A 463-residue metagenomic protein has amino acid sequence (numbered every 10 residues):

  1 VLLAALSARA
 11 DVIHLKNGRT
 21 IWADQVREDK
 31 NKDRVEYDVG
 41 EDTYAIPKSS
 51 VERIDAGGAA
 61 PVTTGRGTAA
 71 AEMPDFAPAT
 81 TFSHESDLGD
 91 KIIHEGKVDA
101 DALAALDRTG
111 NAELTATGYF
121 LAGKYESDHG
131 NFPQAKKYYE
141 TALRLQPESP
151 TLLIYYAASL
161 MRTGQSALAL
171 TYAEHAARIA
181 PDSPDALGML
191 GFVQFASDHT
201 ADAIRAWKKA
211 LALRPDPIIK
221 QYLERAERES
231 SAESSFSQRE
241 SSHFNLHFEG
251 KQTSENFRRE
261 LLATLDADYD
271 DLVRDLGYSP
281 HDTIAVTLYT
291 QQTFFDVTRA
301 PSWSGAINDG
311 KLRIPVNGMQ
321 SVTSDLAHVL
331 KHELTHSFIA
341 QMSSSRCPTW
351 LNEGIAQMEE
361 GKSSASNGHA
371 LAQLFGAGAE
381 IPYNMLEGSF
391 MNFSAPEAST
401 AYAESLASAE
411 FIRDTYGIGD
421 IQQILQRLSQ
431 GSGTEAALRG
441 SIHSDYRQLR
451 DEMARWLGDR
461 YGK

Functional and structural regions predicted by a protein language model:
A8-L145, F195, I204: Compositionally biased alpha-helical segments
G110, K124, G130, Y138-T141 (+5 more regions): Beta/coil-rich, acidic/histidine-enriched accessory regions frequently appended to metallopeptidases
E113, P147, P181, R214-P215: Short coil turns that delineate tetratricopeptide repeat
G118, L152, A186, I219-K220: TPR alpha-solenoid repeat register
A201, L371-A395, E410-K463: Amphipathic alpha-helical substructures
S235-P348, E359-S366, A377-E380, N384-M391 (+3 more regions): Juxtacatalytic substrate-recognition/specificity segment
